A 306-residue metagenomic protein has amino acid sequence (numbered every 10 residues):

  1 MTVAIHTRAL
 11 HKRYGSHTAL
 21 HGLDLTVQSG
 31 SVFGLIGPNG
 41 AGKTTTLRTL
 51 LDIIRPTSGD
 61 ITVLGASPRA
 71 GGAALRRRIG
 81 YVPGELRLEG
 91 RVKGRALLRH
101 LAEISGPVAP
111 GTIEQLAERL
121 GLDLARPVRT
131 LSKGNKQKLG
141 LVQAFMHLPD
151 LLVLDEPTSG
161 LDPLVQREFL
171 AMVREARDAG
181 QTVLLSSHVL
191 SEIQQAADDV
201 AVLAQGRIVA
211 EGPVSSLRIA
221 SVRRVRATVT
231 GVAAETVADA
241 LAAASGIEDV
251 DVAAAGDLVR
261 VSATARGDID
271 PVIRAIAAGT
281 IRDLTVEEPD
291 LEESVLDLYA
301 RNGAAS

Functional and structural regions predicted by a protein language model:
T2-T7, K12-A210: ABC transporter nucleotide-binding domains
H11, R95, L190, A234-E235 (+2 more regions): Alpha-helix N-cap/helix-start and coil->helix boundary motif
L97, T112, L116, T236-V237 (+2 more regions): Hydrophobic alpha-helical segments typical of transmembrane helices and their membrane-interface/capping positions
P149, S245-E248, G267, G279: Structural motif
F169-T264: ABC transporter nucleotide-binding domain
T264-S306: C-terminal coupling/interaction segments
